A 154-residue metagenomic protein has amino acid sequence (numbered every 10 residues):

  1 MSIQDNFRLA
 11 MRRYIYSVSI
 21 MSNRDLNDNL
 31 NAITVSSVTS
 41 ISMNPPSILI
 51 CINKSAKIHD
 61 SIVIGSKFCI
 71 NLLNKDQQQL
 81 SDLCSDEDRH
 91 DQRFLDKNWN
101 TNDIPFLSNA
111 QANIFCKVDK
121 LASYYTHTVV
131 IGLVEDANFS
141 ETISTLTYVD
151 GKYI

Functional and structural regions predicted by a protein language model:
M1-I154: Basic, polyanion-binding surface patches
